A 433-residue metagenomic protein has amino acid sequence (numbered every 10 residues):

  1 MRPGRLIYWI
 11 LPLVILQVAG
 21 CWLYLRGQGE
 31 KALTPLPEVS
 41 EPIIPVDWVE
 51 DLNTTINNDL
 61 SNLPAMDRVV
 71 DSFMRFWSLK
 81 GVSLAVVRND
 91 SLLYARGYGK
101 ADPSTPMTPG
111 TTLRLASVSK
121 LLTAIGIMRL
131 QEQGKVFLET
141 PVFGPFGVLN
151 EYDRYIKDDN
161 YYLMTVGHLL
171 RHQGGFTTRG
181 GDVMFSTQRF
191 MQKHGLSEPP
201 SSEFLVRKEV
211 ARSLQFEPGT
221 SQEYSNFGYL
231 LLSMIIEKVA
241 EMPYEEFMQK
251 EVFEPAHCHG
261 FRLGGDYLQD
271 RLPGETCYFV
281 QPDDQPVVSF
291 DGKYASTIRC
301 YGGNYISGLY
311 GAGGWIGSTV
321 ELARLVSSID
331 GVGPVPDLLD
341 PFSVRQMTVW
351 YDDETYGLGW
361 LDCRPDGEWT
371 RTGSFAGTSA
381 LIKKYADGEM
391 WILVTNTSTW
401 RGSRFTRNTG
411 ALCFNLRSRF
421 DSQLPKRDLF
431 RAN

Functional and structural regions predicted by a protein language model:
P3-W9, L16-R96, V288-N433: Catalytic loop of the DD-peptidase/beta-lactamase superfamily, centered on the K-T-G motif and neighboring
N62, M66, L115, S119 (+7 more regions): Hydrophobic (often cysteine-bearing) scaffold residues that line and stabilize catalytic clefts of nucleotide/cofactor
V70, L84, D90, K120-T123 (+8 more regions): Residue-level preference for non-acidic, small/hydrophobic
F76-S83, S104-H168, F216-F227, Y310-G313 (+1 more regions): Short active-site loop at a secondary-structure junction that contains or immediately precedes the catalytic residue(s)
A95, T105, T177-G180: Short, solvent-exposed loop/turn elements at domain surfaces
G99-K100: Solvent-exposed serine/threonine-rich low-complexity stretches and specific carbohydrate-binding patches
R154-E368: Short, surface-exposed loop or secondary-structure junction motifs that flank catalytic or metal-binding residues
